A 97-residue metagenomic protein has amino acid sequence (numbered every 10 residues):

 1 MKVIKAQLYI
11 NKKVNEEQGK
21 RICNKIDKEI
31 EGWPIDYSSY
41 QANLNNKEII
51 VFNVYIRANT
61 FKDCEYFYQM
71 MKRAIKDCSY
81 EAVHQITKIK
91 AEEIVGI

Functional and structural regions predicted by a protein language model:
M1-K25: Short, extreme N-terminal segment that most often corresponds to the first beta-strand
N15, L44-N46: A short, structured loop/turn motif at beta-sheet edges
C23-I35, K47-I97: Charged interaction segments
I35-N43: Solvent-exposed serine/threonine-rich low-complexity stretches and specific carbohydrate-binding patches
